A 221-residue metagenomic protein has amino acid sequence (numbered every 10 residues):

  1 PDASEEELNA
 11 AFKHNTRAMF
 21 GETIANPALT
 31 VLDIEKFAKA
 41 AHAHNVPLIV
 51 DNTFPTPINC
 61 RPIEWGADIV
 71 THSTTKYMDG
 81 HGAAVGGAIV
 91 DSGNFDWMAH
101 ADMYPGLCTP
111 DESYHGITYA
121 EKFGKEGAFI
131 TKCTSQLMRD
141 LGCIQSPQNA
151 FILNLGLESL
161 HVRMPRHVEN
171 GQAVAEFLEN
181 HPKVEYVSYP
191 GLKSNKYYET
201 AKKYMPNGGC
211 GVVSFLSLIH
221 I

Functional and structural regions predicted by a protein language model:
P1-N180, S188: Conserved PLP-enzyme active-site core in the AAT-like
V90, S214-L216: Short hydrophobic/aromatic beta-strand micro-patches that form the beta-sheet surface supporting nucleotide- or nucleic
G106, G116, E121, G191 (+3 more regions): Intrinsically disordered, low-complexity regions enriched in small/polar residues
Q172, S188-V213: Conserved glycine-rich beta-strand-loop-beta hairpin in the small C-terminal domain of fold type I
I219-I221: Conserved small/polar residues in nucleotide/adenosyl-binding loops
